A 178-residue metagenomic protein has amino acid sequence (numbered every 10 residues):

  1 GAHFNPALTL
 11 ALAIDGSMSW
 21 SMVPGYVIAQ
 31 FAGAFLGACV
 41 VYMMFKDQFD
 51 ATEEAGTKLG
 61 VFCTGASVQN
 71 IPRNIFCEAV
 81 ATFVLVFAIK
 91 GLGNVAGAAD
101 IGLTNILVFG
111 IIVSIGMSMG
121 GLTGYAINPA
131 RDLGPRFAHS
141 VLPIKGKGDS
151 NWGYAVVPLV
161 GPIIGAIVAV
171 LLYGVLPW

Functional and structural regions predicted by a protein language model:
G1-W178: Membrane-interface helix-loop junctions and terminal tails of multi-pass membrane proteins
